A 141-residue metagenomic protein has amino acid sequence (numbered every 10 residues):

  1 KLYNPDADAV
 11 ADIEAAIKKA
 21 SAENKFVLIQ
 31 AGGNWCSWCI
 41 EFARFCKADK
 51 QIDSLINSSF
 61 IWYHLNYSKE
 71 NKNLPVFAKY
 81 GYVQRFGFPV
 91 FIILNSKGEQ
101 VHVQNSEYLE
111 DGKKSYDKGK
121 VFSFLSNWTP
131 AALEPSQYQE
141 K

Functional and structural regions predicted by a protein language model:
K1-A7: N-proximal helix/coil linker or "cap" segments that precede and/or mark the start of modular domains
A7-A9, A31, I52-L74: Thiol-based oxidoreductase modules, predominantly thioredoxin-like and allied folds used for disulfide exchange
A7-F26: A short beta-strand-turn-helix
A22-S37: Short active-site neighborhood of thiol/selenol oxidoreductases, capturing the structured segment around
E23-V27, S58-Y63, G87-P89, S96-E99: Loop/turn elements at helix/coil->beta-strand transitions in domains of secreted/extracellular proteins
I40-L55: Typically the conserved alpha-helix immediately C-terminal to a functionally engaged Cys/Sec in thioredoxin-like
S68-F86, K97: Structural alpha/beta surface segment adjacent to cysteine/selenocysteine redox centers across thiol/disulfide enzymes
R85-Y138: Non-catalytic, surface beta->alpha helical segment in thiol-disulfide oxidoreductase systems
